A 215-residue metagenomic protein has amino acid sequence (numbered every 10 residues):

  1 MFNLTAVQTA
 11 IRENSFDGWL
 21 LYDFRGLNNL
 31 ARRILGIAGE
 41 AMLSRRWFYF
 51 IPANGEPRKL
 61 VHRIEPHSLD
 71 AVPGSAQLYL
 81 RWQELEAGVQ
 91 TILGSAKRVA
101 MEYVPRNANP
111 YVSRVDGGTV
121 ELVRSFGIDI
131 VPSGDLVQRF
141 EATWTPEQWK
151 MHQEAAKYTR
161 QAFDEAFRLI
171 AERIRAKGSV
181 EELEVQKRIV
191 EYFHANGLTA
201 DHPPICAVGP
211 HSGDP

Functional and structural regions predicted by a protein language model:
M1-G88, K157, Q161-A162: N-terminal accessory/capping or targeting/presequence segment of soluble
F2-T5, E84-G197: Flexible, acidic/His-enriched mid-domain "rim/lid" segments that flank
A10-L30, R160-P215: Active-site cores enriched in adjacent His and Asp/Glu residues with nearby glycine-rich loops that coordinate divalent
Y22, P52, E102-V104, G209: Structured loops at beta-to-helix junctions and adjacent beta-edge loops in soluble globular domains
A31-I34, V112, A142-T145, G213-D214: Short secondary-structure transition/capping segments
A41-R45, F50-N54, G94-R98, S125 (+2 more regions): Acidic/histidine-enriched ion/cofactor-binding microenvironments in catalytic or ligand-binding pockets
E65-P66, P105-N107, S212: Short loop/turn segments at secondary-structure transitions that flank enzyme active sites
